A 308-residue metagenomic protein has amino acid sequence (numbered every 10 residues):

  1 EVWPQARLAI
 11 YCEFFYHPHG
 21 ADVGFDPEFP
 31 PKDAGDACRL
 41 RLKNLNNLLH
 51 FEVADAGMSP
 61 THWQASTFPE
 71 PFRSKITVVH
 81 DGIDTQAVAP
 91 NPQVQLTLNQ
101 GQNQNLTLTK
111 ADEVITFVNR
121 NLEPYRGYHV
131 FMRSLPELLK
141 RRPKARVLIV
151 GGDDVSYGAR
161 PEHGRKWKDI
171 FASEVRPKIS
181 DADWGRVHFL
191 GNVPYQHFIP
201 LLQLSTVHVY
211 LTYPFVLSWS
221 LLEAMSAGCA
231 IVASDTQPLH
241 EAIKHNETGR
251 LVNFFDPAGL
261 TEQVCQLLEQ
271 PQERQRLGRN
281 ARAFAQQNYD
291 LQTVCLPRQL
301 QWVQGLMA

Functional and structural regions predicted by a protein language model:
W3-L45, Q86-L98, T109-K110, G152-R165: Acceptor-binding helix/loop patch of EC 2.4 sugar-transfer enzymes, predominantly nucleotide-sugar-dependent
A37, L48-D112, V118: Donor nucleotide-sugar binding/catalytic pocket of nucleotide-sugar-dependent glycosyltransferases
Q102-R126, M132-E137, V147-V150: Conserved donor-binding/catalytic core segment of Leloir-type glycosyltransferases
G151, V155, R160-N192: Nucleotide-activated donor-binding/catalytic signature segment of Leloir-type glycosyltransferases, i.e., the conserved
Y213: Aromatic "clamp/platform" in nucleotide-sugar-dependent glycosyltransferases that forms part of the donor/acceptor
A230-A233, I243: Short hydrophobic beta-strand element within catalytic cores of glycosyltransferases and related nucleotide-activated
H245-N246, R250-P257, Q266-P271: Conserved acidic donor-binding segment of nucleotide-sugar-dependent glycosyltransferases
L291-A308: C-terminal alpha-helical cap of glycosyltransferases
